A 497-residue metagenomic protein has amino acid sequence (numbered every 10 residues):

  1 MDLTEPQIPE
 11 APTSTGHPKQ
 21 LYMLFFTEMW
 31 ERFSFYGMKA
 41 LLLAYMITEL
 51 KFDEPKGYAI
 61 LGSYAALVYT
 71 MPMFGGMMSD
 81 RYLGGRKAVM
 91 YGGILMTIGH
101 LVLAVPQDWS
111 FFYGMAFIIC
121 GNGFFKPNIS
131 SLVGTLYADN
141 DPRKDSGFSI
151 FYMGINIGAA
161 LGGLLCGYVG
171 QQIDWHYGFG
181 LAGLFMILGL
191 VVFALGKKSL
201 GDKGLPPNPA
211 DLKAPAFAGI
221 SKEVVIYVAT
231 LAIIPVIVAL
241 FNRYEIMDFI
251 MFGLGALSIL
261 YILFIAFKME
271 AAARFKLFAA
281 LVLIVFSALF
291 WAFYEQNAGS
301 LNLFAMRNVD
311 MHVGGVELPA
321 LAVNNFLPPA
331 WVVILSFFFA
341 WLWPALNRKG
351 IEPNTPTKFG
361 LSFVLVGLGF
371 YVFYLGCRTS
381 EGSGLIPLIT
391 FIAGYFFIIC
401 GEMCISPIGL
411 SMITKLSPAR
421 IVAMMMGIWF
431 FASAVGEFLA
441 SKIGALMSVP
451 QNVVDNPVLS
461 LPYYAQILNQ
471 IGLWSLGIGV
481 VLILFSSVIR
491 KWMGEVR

Functional and structural regions predicted by a protein language model:
M1-K19, D139, G167-N302, M306-H312 (+4 more regions): Intracellular loop-helix junctions on the cytosolic face of multi-pass helical membrane proteins
M29, G99, S110-F125, L283-I284 (+1 more regions): Hydrophobic core of transmembrane alpha-helices in multi-pass small-molecule transporters, especially MFS/SLC-type
M38-Y58, N297-V323: Short amphipathic helix-loop junctions that connect adjacent transmembrane helices in Major Facilitator Superfamily/SLC
G62-S79, K126, A160, F326-F339 (+1 more regions): Central cavity-lining transmembrane alpha-helices of secondary-active solute carriers, predominantly the Major
V68, R143-L164, G170-Q171, G178-G189 (+3 more regions): Glycine-rich segments within core transmembrane alpha-helices of 12-TM secondary carriers
V68-T70, L195, M251-F264, G314-R348 (+1 more regions): Transmembrane alpha-helices of Major Facilitator/SLC transporters
R81-G93, N140-D141, A273-R274, A345-V364: Cytoplasmic membrane-interface "Motif A"-like loop-to-helix N-cap segments of 12-TM Major Facilitator Superfamily
Y91-F112, G360-S383: C-terminal ends and interior cores of transmembrane alpha-helices in multi-pass membrane transporters/permeases
